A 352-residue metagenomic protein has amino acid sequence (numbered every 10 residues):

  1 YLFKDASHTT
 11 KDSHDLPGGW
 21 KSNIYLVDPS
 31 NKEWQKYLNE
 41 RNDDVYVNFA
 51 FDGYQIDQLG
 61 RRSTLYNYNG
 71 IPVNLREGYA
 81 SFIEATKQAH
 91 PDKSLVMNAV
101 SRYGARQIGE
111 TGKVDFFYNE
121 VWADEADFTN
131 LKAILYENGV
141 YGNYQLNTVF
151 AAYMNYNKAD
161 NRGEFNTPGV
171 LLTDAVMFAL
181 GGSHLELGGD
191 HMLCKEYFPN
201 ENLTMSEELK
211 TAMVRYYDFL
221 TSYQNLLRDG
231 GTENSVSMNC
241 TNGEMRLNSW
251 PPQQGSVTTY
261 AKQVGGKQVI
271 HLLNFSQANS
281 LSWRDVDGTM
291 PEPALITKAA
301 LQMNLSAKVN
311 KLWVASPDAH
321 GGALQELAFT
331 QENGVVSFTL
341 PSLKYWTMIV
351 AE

Functional and structural regions predicted by a protein language model:
Y1-F49: Active-site-adjacent "subsite" loops/lids of carbohydrate-active enzymes
S30-F116, W122-A133: Active-site neighborhood of glycoside hydrolase catalytic domains
Q58, G142-G231, S276: Aromatic/acidic polysaccharide-binding cleft in carbohydrate-active enzymes
T64-N74, D160-N166, Y197-E201, L281-P293: Short, flexible/disordered intra-domain loops and linkers
A89, S94-F178, E186: Catalytic-core regions of glycoside hydrolase
M245-A307, T347: Carbohydrate-binding surface patches
K311-V336: Solvent-exposed beta-strand/loop surfaces of large extracellular or lumenal domains
E332-E352: C-terminal beta-strand-rich structural cap/linker in extracellular carbohydrate-active enzymes
